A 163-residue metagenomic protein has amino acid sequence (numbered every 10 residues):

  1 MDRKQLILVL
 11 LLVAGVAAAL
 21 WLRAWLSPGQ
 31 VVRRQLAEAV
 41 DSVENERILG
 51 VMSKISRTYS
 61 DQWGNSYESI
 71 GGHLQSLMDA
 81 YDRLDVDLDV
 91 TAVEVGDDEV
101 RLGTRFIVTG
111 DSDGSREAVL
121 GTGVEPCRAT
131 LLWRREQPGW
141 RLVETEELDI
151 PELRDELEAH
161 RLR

Functional and structural regions predicted by a protein language model:
D2-K54, S69: Short, low-complexity N-terminal intrinsically disordered segments enriched in polar/charged residues
L22, L26, D61-G64, L120: Charge-dense, low-complexity intrinsically disordered segments
R34, D85-V86, V124-P126: Short solvent-exposed loop/turn micro-motifs enriched in small/polar/acidic residues
L36, V86-V90, L142: Hydrophobic residues on conserved beta-strands that form the core of alpha/beta folds
M52-S112: Short solvent-exposed beta->alpha transition segments
D97-R163: Exposed beta-sheet edge and beta->alpha loop/turn motif
